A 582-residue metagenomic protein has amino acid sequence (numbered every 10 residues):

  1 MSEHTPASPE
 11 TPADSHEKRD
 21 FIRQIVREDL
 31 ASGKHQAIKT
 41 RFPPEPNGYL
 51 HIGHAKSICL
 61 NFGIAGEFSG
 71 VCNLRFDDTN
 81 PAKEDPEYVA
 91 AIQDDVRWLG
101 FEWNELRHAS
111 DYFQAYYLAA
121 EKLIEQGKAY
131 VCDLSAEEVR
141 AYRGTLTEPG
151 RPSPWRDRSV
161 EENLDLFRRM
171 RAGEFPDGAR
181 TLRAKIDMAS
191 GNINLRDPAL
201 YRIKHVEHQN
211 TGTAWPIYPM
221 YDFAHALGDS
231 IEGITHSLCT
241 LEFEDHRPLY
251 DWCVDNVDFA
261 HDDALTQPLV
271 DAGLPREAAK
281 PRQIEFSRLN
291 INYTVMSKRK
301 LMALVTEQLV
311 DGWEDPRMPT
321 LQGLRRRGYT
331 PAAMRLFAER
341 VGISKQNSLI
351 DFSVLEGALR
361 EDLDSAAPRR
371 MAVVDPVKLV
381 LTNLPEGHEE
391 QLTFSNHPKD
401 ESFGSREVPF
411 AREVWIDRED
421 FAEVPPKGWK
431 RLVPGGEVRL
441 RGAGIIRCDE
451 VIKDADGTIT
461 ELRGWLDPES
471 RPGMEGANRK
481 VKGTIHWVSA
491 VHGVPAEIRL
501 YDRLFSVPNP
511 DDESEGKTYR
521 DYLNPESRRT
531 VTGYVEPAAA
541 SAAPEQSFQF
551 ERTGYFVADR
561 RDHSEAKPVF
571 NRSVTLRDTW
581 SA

Functional and structural regions predicted by a protein language model:
M1-P9: N-terminal acidic, proline/glycine-rich, low-complexity intrinsically disordered segments
S15-R27, A31-Q93, E207-T240: N-terminal catalytic cores of NTP/NDP-binding nucleotidyl/phosphoryl-transfer enzymes
G33, N61, I92, L123 (+3 more regions): Residue-level signal for inorganic ion chemistry
P43-N47, R75-K83, E105-Q114, E137 (+5 more regions): Conserved short loop/turn motifs at secondary-structure junctions
L74, N80, H108, K122 (+6 more regions): Active-site cores that bind ATP or allylic diphosphates and position pyrophosphate for catalysis
Y88-Q114, A119-K122, G127-Y130: A glycine-rich helix N-cap at a beta->alpha junction
F243-R247, D251-C253, R335, E339-G342 (+1 more regions): Core subunits and conserved enzymes of cellular information-processing and envelope-translocation systems across
D271-L274, A278-A358: Long, charged, mostly alpha-helical binding arms that flank functional sites
